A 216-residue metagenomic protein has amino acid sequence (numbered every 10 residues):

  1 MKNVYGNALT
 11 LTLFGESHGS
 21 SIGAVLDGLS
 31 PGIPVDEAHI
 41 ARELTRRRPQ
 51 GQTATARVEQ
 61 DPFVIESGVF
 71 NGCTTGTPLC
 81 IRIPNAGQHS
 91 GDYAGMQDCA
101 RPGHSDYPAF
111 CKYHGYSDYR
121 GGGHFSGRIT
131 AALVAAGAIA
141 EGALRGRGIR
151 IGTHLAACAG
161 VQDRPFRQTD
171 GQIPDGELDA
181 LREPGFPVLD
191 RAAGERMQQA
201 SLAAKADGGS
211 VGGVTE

Functional and structural regions predicted by a protein language model:
M1-T130, V134-E216: Generic N-terminal targeting/processing segments that precede catalytic cores or assembly contacts
